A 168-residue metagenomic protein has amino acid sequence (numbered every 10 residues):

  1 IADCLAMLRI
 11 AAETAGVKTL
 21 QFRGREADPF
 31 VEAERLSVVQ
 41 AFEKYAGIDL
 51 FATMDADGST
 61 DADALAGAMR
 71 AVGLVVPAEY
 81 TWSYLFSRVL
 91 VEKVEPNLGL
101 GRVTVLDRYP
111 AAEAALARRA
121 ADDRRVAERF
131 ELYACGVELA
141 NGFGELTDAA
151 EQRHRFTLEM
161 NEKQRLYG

Functional and structural regions predicted by a protein language model:
I1-R9: Conserved pre-motif C helix in the palm subdomain of viral-like polymerases
M7, E13-L139, F143, F156-G168: Metal-assisted phosphate- and nucleotidyl-transfer catalytic regions
Y109, A149-Q152: Long, positively charged binding patches that form subdomain-scale interaction surfaces for polyanionic ligands
